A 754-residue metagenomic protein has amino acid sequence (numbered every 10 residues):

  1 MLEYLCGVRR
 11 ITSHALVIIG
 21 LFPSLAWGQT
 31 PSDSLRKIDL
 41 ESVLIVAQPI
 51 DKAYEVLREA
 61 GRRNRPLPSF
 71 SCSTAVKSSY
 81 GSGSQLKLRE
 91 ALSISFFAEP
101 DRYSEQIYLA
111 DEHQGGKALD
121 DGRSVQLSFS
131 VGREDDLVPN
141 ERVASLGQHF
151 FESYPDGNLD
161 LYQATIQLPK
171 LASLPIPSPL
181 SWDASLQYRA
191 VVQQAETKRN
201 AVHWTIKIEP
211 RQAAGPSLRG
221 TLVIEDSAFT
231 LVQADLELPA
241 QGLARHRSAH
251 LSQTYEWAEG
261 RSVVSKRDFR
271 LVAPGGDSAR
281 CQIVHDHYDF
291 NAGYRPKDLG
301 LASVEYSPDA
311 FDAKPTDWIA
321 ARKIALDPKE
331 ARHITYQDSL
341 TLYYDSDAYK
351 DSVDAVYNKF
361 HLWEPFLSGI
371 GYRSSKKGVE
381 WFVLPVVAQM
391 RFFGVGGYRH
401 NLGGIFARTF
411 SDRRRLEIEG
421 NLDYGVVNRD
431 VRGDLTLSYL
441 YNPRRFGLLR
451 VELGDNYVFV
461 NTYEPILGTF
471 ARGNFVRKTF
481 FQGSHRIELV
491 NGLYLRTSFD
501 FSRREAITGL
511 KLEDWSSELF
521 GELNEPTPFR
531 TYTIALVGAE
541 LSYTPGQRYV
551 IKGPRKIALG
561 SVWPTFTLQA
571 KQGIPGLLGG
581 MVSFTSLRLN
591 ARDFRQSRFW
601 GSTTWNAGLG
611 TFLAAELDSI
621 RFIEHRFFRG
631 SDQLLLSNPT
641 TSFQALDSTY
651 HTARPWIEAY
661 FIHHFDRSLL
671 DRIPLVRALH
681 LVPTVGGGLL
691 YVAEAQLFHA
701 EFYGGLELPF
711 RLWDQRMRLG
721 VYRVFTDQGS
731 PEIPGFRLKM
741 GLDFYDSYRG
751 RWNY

Functional and structural regions predicted by a protein language model:
L2-L16: Bacterial N-terminal signal peptides that target proteins for export
H14-S24: Bacterial N-terminal signal peptides
A26-G28: Boundary at the C-terminal end of the N-terminal hydrophobic targeting segment
T30-H203, I208-S217, G276-R391, S484 (+6 more regions): Structured extracytoplasmic
A60, G220-L222, D226, H250-G260: Extended lipid/amphipathic-ligand handling interfaces
P68-S71, R199-K207, T230-D235, R261-K266 (+3 more regions): Short, hydrophobic/aromatic-rich segments at coil-to-beta transitions
P169-P175, S181, E305-Y754: Exposed, low-structure sequence patches enriched in small/polar residues
L238-P239, A244-D289: Short aromatic loop motif centered on NTY/YTY
